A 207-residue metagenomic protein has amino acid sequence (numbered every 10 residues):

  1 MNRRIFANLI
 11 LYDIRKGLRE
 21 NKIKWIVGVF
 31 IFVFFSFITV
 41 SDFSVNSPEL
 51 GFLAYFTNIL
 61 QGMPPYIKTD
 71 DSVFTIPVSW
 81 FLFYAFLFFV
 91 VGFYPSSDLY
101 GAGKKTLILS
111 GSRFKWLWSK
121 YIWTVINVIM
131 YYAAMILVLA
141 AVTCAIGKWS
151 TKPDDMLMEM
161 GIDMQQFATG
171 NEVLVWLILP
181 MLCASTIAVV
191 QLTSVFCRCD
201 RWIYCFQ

Functional and structural regions predicted by a protein language model:
M1-I10, R113, L117, I162-T169: Juxtamembrane loop-helix boundary motifs flanking transmembrane segments in multi-pass membrane proteins
M1-V29: Aromatic- and glycine-rich beta-strand/loop motifs that create alpha-glucan
I10, L99-G101, V189-V190: Short hydrophobic "helix-edge" motifs at membrane interfaces and signal-peptide entry regions
W25-I26, L174-I178, Y204-C205: Hydrophobic alpha-helical transmembrane segments
V27-F32, R201-Q207: Central hydrophobic cores of alpha-helical transmembrane segments in multi-pass integral membrane proteins
V33-Y94, W118-D200: Secretory targeting signals
V91-L109, R113: Transmembrane helix boundary and interhelical loop/hinge segments in multi-pass membrane proteins
S112-F114, C199-Y204: Membrane-helix interface segments
